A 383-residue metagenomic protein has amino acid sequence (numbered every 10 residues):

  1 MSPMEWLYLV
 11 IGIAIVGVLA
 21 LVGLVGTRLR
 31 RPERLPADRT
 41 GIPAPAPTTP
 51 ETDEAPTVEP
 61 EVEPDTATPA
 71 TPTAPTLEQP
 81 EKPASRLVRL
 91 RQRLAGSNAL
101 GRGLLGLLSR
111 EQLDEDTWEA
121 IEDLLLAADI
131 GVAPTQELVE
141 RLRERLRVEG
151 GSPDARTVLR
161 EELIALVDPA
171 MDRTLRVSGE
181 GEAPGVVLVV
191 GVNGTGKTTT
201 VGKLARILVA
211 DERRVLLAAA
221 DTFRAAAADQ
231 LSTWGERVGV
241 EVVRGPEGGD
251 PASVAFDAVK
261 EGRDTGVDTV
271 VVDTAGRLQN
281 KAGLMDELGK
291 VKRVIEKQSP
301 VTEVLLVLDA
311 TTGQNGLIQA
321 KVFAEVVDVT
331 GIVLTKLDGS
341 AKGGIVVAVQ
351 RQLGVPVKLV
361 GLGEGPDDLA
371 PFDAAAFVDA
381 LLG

Functional and structural regions predicted by a protein language model:
M4-R34: N-terminal signal-anchor transmembrane alpha helix of single-pass membrane proteins, serving as the membrane-anchoring
V10-I11, E33-P56, V158-A183: Long, compositionally biased
G23-V25, T174-L175, L204, I318-Q319 (+1 more regions): Short beta-alpha junctions and helix-cap segments that line functional grooves
L35-R89: Long, low-complexity intrinsically disordered regions
E81-V272, E287: Primarily NTPase-proximal linker/entry elements flanking Walker-type ATP/GTP-binding cores
N193, A275, D309: Short glycine-/small-residue-rich Rossmann-like dinucleotide-binding loops
Q230-T233, E247-T265, Q279-G383: Conserved catalytic-core segment of NTP-binding enzymes
